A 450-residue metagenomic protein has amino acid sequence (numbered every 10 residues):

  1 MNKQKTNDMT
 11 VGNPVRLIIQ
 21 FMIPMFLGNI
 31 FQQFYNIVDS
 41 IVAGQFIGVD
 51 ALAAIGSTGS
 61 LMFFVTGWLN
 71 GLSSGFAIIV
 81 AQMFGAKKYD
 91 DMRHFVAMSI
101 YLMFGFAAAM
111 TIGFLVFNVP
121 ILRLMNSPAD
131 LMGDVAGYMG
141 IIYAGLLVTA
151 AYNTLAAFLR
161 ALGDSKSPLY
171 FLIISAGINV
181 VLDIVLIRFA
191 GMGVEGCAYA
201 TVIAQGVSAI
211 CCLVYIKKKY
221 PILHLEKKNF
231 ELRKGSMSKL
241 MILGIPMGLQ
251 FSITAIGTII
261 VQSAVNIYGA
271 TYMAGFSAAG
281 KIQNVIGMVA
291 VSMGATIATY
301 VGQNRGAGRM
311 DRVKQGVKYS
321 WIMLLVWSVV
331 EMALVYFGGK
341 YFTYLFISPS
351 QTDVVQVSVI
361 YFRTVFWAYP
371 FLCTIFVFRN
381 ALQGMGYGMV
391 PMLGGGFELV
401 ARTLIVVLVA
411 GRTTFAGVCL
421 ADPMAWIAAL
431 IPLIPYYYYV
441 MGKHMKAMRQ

Functional and structural regions predicted by a protein language model:
M1-M22, V80-L147, F189-I245, V301-A368 (+1 more regions): Short alpha-helical transmembrane segments in multi-pass integral membrane proteins
M9-F46, S60-G75, I79, F104-T111 (+4 more regions): N-terminal transmembrane alpha-helices
Q20-D39, I141, S175, A204-S208 (+3 more regions): Transmembrane helical elements of multi-pass membrane transporters/channels
I30, F34-A53, L122-A129, V185-M192 (+5 more regions): Helix-terminus/linker motif at the lipid-water interface of multi-pass membrane proteins
A43-F63, A129-D134, V194-C197, S236-L243 (+4 more regions): Interfacial/gating helices of multi-pass transporter permease domains
L52-I112, T149-P168, G275-G339, L372-G394: Small-residue-rich hydrophobic transmembrane alpha-helices
F64-G67, N179-I184, A209-L213, V285-M288 (+3 more regions): Hydrophobic transmembrane alpha-helices of multi-pass small-molecule transporters
S73, I142-R160, P168-A176, C197-I210 (+4 more regions): Short runs within selected transmembrane alpha-helices of multi-pass transporters and secretion channels
